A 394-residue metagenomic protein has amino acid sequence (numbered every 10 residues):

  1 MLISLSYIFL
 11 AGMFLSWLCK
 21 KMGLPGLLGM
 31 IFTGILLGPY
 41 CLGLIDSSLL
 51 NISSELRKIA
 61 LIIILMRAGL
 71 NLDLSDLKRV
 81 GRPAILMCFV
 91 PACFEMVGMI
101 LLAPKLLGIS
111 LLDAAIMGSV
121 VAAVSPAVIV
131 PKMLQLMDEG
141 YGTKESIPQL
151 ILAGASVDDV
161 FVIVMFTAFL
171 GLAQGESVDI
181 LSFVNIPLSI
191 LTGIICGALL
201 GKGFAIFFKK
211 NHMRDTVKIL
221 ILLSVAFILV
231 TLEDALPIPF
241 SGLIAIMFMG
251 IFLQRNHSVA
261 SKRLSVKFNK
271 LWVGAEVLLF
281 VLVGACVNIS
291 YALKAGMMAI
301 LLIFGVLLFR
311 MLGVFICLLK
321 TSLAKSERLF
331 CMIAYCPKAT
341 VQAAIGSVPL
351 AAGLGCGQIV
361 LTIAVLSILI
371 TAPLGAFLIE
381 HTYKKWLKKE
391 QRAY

Functional and structural regions predicted by a protein language model:
M1-Y394: Transmembrane helical cores of multi-pass secondary ion antiporters/exchangers
